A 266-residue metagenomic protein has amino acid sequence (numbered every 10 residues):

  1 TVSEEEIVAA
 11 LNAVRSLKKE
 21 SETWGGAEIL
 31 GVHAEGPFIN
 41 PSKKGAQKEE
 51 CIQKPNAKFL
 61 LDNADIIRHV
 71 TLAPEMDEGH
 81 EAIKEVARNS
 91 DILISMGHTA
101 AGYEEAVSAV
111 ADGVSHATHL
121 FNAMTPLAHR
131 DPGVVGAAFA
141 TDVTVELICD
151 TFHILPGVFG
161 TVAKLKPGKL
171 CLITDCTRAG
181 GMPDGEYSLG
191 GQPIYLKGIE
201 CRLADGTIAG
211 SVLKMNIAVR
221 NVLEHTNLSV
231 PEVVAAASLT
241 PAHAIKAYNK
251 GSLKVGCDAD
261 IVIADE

Functional and structural regions predicted by a protein language model:
T1-E5, F38, T151-F152, T240-P241: Acidic, glycine-rich active-site loops and adjacent beta-strand->loop/helix elements that engage anionic groups
S3-P132, G181-M182: Histidine/acidic-residue-rich, glycine-tolerant segments that coordinate divalent metal ions
E22-G31, V230-E232, K250-K254: Flexible, glycine/charged-enriched surface loops at secondary-structure junctions
A82, E105-A237, H243-Y248: Active-site-adjacent C-terminal substructures of enzyme catalytic domains
S95, L170-I173, V262: Residue-level marker for buried hydrophobic side chains located in beta-strands that build the well-ordered beta-sheet
A237-S238, D260: A general structural motif at alpha-helix termini
H243, L253-E266: C-terminal cap of metal-dependent C-N hydrolases
